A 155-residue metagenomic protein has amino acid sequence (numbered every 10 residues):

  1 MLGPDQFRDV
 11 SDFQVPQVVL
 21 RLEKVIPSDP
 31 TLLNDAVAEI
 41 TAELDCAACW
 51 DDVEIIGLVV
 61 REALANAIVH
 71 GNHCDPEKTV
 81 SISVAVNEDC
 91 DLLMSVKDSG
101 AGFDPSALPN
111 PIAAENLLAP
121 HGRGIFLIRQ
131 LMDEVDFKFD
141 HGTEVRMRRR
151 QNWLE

Functional and structural regions predicted by a protein language model:
M1-K24, I68-E155: Conserved beta-strand-loop-beta-strand hairpin that lines the nucleotide-binding pocket of ATP/GTP-utilizing enzymes
Q17-W50: Helix-loop-beta hinge of the Bergerat
P30-N34, V53, G57, E77 (+1 more regions): Short, structured helix-loop boundary elements
D35, I55-L58, D91, Q130: Alpha-helical macromolecular-interaction surfaces
A38-A65, L117-A119: Conserved short strand/loop->alpha-helix "switch" segment adjacent to the catalytic nucleotide/phosphoryl-transfer site
